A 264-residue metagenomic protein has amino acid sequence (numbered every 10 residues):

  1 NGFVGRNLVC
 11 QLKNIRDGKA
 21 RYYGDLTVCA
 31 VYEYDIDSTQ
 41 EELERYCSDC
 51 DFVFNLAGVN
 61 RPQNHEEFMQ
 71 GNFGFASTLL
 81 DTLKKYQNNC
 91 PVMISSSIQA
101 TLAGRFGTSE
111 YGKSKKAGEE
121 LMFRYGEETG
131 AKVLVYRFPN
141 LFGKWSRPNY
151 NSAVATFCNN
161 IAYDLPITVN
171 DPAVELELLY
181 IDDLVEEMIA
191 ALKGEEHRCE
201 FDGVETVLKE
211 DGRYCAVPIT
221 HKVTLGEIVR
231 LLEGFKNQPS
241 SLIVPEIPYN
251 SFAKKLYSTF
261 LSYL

Functional and structural regions predicted by a protein language model:
N1-P62: N-terminal Rossmann/SDR dinucleotide-binding element
S38-T78, T82-Y86, Q99-F106: NAD(P)H-binding glycine-rich loop region in Rossmannoid oxidoreductase-like domains and their noncatalytic homologs
S77-E119, G126-T129, V133-Y136: Conserved Rossmann-fold NAD(P)-dependent oxidoreductase catalytic core, especially the SDR/UDP-sugar
T108, P139-N149, D171-L179, Y214-H221: Glycine-rich "substrate-gating" loop/helix at the edge of Rossmann-like oxidoreductase active sites
E120-W145, N159, L165-V174: Conserved beta-loop-beta element that borders a ligand/cofactor-binding pocket
P148-T156, A173-K193, G226-L231: Substrate-positioning beta->alpha
T156-L179, C199, L208-V217: A conserved pocket-lining segment of Rossmann-fold NAD(P)-dependent short-chain dehydrogenase/reductase
A190-L264: Mid/C-terminal beta-alpha module of Rossmann-like enzyme folds, strongest in SDR-family dehydrogenases/epimerases
